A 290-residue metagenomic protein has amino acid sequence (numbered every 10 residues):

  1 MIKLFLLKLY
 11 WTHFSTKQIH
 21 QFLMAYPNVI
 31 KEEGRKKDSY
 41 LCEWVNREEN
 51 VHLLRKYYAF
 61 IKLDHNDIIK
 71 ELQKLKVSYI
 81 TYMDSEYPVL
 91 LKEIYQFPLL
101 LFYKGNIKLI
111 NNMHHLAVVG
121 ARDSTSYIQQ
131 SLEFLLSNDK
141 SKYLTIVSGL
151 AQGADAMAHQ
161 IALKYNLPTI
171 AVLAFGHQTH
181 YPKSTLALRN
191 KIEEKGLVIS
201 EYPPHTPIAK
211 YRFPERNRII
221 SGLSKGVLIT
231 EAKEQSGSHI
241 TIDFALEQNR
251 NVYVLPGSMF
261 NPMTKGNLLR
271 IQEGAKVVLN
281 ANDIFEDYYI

Functional and structural regions predicted by a protein language model:
M1-Q129: Short, positively charged patches
Y82-I290: Glycine-biased, small-residue-rich flexible motifs in mid-sequence functional cores and linkers
